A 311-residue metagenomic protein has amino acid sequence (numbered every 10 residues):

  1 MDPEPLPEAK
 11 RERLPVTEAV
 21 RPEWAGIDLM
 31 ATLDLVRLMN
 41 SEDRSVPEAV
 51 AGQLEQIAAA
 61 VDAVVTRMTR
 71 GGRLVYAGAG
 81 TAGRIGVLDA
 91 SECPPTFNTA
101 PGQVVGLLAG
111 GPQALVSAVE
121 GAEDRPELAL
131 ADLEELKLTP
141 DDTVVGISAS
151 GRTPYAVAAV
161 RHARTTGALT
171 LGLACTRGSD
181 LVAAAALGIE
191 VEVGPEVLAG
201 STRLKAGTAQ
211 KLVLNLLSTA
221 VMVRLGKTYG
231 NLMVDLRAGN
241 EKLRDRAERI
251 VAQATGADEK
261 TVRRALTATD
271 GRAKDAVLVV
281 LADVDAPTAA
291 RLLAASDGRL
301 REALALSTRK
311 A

Functional and structural regions predicted by a protein language model:
M1-A49, Q53: Cofactor-/ligand-binding subdomain signature composed of acidic, glycine-rich, tryptophan-containing flexible loops
T17, L38-V46, G106-S117, Y229 (+1 more regions): Gly-rich Lys/Arg/Thr-decorated short loops/hinges at beta-loop-alpha junctions or inter-strand turns that position
M30, E55, A59, D124 (+5 more regions): Charged, alpha-helix-enriched surfaces in structured cytosolic catalytic cores of large nucleotide-utilizing machines
G52-R67: A short, well-structured juxtamembrane/interface segment
Q53, T139, R152, A257-D258 (+1 more regions): Helix N-cap / loop-to-helix initiation motif
V75-V213, V221-V223: Glycine-rich phosphate-binding loops that contact phosphosugars or nucleotide phosphates
L216, V221-A311: Short, amphipathic alpha-helical interaction segments embedded in low-complexity terminal/linker regions of eukaryotic
